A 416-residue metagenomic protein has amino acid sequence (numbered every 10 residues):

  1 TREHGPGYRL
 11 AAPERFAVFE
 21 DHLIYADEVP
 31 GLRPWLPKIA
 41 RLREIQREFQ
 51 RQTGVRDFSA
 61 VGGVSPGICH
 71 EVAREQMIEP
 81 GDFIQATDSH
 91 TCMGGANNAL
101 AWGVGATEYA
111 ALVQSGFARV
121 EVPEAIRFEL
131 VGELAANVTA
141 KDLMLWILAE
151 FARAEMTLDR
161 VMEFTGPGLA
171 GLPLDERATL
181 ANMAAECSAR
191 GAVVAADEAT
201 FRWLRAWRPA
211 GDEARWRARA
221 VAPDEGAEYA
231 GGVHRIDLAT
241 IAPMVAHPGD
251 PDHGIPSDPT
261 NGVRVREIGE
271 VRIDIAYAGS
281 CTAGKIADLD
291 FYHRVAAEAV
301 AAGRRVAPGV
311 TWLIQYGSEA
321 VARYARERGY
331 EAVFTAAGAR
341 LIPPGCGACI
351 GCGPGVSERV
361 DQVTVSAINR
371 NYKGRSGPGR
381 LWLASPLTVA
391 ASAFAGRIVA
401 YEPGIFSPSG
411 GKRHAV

Functional and structural regions predicted by a protein language model:
T1-V416: Fe-S-dependent hydro-lyases/dehydratases of central metabolism
